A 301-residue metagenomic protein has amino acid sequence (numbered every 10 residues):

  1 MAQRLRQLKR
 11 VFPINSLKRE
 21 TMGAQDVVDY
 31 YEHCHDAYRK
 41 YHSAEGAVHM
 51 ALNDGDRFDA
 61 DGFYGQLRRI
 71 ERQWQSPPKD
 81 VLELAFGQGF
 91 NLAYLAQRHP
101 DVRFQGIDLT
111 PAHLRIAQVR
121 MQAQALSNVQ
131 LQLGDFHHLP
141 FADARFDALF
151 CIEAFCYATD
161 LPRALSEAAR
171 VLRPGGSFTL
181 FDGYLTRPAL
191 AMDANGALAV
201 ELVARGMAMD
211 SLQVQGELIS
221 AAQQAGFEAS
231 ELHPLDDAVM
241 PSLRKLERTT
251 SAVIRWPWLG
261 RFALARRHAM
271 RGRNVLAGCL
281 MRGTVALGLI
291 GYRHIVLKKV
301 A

Functional and structural regions predicted by a protein language model:
M1-K40: N-terminal auxiliary segments of SAM/dcSAM-dependent transferases
R57-P77: Conserved alpha-helix/loop element of class I SAM-dependent methyltransferases that forms part of the SAM/SAH-binding
D80-L82, F90-H138: Class I SAM-dependent methyltransferase SAM/SAH-binding core
H137-A148: A short acidic, Gly/Pro-enriched loop at the edge of an enzyme's catalytic core that lines a small-molecule cofactor
P162-S177: A short glycine-rich, Lys/Arg-flanked "PGG" loop and its adjoining helix->strand segment in the class I
Y184-M209: Short, glycine-/aromatic-enriched active-site segment of Class I SAM-dependent methyltransferases
D210-G226: Short alpha-helix
H233-A301: Conserved Class I S-adenosyl-L-methionine
